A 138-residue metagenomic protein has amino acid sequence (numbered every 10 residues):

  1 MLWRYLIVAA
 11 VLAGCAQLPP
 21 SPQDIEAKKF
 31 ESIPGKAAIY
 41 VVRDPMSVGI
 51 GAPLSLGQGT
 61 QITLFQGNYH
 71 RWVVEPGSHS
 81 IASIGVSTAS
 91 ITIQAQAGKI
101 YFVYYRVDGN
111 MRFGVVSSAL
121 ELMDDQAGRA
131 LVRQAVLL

Functional and structural regions predicted by a protein language model:
M1-C15: Sec-dependent bacterial lipoprotein signal peptides
C15-L138: Short loop/turn and low-complexity linker motifs enriched in small/turn-promoting residues
